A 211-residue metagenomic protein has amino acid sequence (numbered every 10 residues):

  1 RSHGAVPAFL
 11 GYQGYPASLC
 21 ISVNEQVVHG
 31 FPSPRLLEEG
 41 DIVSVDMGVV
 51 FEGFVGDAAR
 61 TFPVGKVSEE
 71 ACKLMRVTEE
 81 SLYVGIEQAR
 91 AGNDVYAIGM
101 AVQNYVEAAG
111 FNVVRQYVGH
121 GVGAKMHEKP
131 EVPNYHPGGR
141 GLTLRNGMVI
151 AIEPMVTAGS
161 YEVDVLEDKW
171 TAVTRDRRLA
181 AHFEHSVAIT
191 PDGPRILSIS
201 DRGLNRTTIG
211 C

Functional and structural regions predicted by a protein language model:
R1-C211: Active-site neighborhoods and metal-handling regions in enzymes and metal-associated proteins
